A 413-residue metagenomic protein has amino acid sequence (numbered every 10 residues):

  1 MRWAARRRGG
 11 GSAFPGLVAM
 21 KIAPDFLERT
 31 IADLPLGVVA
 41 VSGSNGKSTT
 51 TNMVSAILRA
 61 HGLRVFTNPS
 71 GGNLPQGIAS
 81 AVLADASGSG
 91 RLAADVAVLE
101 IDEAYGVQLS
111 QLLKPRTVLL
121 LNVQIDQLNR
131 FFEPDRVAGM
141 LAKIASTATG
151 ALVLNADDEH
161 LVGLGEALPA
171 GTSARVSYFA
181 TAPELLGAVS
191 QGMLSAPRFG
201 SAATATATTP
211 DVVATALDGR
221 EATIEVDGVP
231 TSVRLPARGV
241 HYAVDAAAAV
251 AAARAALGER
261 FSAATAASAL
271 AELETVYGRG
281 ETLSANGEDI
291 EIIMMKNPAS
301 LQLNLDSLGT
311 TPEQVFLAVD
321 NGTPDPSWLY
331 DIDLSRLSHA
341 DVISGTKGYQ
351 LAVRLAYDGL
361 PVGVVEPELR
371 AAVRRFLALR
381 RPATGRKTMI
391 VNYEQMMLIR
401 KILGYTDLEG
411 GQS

Functional and structural regions predicted by a protein language model:
M1-A5, G9-G16, S146, T172 (+1 more regions): ATP-dependent carboxylate-amine ligase
M1-R175: Phosphate-binding loop of NTP-binding sites
L34-G37, R59, R64, V226-L235 (+1 more regions): Glycine/charged-rich beta-loop-alpha catalytic/anionic-binding loops adjacent to active sites
S44, P69-S70, E100-D102, N122-V123 (+10 more regions): Fold-independent oxyanion-binding glycine-rich loops and adjacent beta-strand/coil segments at enzyme active sites
K47, Y105-V107, I125-Q127, E159-H160 (+5 more regions): Glycine-rich nucleotide phosphate-binding loop and flanking beta-alpha elements of Rossmann-like dinucleotide-binding
V54, L58, I78-V82, A246-A256 (+1 more regions): Buried hydrophobic packing segments
G77, V107-L109, N129-R130, V162-G165 (+5 more regions): Short glycine-/acidic-enriched loop or helix-start segments at secondary-structure transitions that form or flank
L120, Q124-A285, V362: Acidic, Mg2+-coordinating active-site environments of NTP-dependent enzymes
